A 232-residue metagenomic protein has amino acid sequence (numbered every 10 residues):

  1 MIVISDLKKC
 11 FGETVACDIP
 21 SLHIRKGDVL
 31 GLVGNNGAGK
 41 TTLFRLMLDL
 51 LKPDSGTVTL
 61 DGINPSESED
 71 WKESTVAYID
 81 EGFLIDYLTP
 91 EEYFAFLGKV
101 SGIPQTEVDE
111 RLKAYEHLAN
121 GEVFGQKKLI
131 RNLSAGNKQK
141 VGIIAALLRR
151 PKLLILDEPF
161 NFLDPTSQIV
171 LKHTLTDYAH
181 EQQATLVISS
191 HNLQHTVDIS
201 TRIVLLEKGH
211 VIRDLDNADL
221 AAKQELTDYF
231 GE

Functional and structural regions predicted by a protein language model:
V33-N35: The feature captures the beta-strand-to-loop junction immediately N-terminal to the Walker
L48: Helix-to-loop junction immediately C-terminal to a conserved catalytic motif
G56-W71: Conserved ABC transporter NBD signature motif
L148-K152: A short, proline-enriched helix->beta-strand linker immediately N-terminal to the Walker B motif in ABC-type P-loop
L154-E158: Catalytic Walker B motif of ABC-type/P-loop ATPase nucleotide-binding domains
S189-H191: H-loop/switch region of ABC-family ATPase nucleotide-binding domains
